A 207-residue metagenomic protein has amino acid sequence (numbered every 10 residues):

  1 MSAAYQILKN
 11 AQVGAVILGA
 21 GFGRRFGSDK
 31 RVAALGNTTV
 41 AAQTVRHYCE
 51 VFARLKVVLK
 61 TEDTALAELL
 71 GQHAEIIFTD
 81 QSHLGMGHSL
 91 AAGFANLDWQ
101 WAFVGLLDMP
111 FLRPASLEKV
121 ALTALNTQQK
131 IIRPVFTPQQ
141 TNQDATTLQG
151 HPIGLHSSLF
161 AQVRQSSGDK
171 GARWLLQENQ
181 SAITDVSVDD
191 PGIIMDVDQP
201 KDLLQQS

Functional and structural regions predicted by a protein language model:
S2-A11, A161, S167-S207: Conserved alpha/beta core of the MobA/IspD/sugar-nucleotide pyrophosphorylase nucleotidyltransferase superfamily
Y5-Q149, N179-D189: Nucleotide and nucleotide-moiety/phosphate-recognizing core
G23, A33, F160-A161, L204: Nucleotide phosphate-binding site architecture
T38, P114, I153, S166-D169: Electropositive phosphate-/nucleotide-binding environments in soluble metabolic enzymes
H151-L155, M195-V197: Short glycine- and hydrophobic/aromatic-rich loop-to-beta-strand nucleating segment in the catalytic cores
G154-Q162: Short, small-residue alpha-helix embedded
